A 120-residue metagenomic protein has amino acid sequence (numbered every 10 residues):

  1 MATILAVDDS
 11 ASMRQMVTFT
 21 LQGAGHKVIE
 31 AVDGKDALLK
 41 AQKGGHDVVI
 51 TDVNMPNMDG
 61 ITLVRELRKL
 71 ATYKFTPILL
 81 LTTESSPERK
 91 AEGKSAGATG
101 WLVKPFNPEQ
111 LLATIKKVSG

Functional and structural regions predicted by a protein language model:
Q15-G23: Charged docking surfaces used in two-component/phosphorelay signaling
G25-V32, K40: Short hydrophobic/Thr-rich beta-strand motif most characteristic of the beta2 strand and flanking loop of CheY-like
G45-I50: Active-site beta3 strand of CheY-like receiver
D52, T82: Active-site residues of response regulator receiver
M55: Receiver (REC) domain active-site loop signature in two-component systems and cognate sites in sensor histidine kinases
T99: Short, glycine/charged-rich "phosphate-handling" switch motifs in NTP-dependent and phosphotransfer domains
F106-I115: C-terminal output helix
